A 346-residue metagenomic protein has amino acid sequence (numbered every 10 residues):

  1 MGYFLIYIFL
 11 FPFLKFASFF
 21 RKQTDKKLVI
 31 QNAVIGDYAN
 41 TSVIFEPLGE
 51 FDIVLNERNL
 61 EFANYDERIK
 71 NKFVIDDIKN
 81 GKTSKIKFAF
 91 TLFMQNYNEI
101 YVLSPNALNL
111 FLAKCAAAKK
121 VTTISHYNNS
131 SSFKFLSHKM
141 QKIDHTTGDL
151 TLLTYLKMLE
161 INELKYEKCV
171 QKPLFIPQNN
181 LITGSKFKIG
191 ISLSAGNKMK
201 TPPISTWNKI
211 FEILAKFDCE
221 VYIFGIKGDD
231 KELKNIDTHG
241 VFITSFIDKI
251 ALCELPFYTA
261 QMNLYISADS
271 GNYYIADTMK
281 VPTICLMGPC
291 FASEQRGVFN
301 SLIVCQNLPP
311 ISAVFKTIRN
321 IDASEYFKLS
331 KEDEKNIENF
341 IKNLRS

Functional and structural regions predicted by a protein language model:
M1-T24: Positively charged, low-complexity intrinsically disordered leader regions
V29-V34, P173, P177-E232, P289-F291: Active-site donor-nucleotide binding/catalytic segment of nucleotide-sugar enzymes
V34-L48, R58-E61, I210: Short amphipathic alpha-helix
F51-R58, T122-I124, Y222-G225: Short internal beta-strands
I53-K82, H239-F242, V304-P309: Conserved nucleotide-sugar phosphate-binding/catalytic loop shared by glycosyltransferases and other
I75-V170, K188, S192, C290-S293: Conserved nucleotide-diphosphate donor binding/catalytic pocket of glycan-assembly enzymes
K85-I86, T206-G288: Donor-binding and catalytic core of enzymes assembling or modifying cell-surface/extracellular glycoconjugates
M140-L181, F299-S346: Leloir-type glycosyltransferase catalytic cores
